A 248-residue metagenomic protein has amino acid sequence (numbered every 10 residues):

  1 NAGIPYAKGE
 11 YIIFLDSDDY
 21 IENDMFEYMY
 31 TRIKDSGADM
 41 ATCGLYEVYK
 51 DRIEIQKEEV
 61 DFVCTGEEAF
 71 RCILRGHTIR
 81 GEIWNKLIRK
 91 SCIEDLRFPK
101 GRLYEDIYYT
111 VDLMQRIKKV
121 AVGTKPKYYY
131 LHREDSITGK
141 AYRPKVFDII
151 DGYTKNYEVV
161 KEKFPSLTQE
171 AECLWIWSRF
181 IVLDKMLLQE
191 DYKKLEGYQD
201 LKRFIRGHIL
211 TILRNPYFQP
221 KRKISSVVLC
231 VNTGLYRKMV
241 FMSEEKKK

Functional and structural regions predicted by a protein language model:
N1-G152, E158: Nucleotide-sugar donor-binding/catalytic module of glycosyltransferases that assemble extracellular/cell-envelope
T65, R143, F164, Q219-P220 (+1 more regions): Helix N-terminus capping/helix-initiation residues
E68-L74, S166, D200, K223: Exposed alpha-helical structural elements
A121-G123, E170, L213: General small-molecule cofactor/ligand-binding pocket signal
P126-R133, K140-L167, I181-I212: Catalytic core of nucleotide-sugar-dependent glycosyltransferases
S166-L174: All-alpha amphipathic helical-bundle segments outside canonical DNA-binding/catalytic cores that form hydrophobic
I176-F180: TPR repeat positional signature
Q189-K248: Membrane-interface aromatic/basic loop that binds lipid-linked glycans or pyrophosphate carriers, typified by
